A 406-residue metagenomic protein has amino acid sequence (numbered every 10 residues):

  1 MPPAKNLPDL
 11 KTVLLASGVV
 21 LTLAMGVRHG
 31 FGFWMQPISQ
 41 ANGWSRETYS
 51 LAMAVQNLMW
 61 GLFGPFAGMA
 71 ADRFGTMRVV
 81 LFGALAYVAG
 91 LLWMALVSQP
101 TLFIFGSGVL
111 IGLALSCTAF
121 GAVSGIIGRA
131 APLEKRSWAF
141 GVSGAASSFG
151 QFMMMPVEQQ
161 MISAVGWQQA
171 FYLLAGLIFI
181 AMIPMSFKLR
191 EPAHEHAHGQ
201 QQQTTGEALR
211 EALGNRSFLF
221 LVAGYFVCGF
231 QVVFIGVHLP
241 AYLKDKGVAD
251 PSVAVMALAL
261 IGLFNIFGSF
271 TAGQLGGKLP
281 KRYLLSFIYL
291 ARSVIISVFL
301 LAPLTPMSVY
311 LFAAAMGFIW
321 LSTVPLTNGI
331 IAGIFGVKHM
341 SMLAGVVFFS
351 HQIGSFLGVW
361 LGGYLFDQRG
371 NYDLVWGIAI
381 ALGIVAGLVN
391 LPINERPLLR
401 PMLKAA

Functional and structural regions predicted by a protein language model:
T22, L102-T118, F226, S308-S322: Hydrophobic core of transmembrane alpha-helices in multi-pass small-molecule transporters, especially MFS/SLC-type
H29, N57-P65, F152, G262-F270 (+1 more regions): Residue-level signature of mid-helix packing/kink "hotspots" within the transmembrane helices of 12-pass Major
F31-M35, N215-S269: Extracytoplasmic gate region of multi-pass secondary transporters
F63-G75, S269-P280, F366-D367: Helix-to-loop junctions at the C-terminal end of transmembrane segments in multipass secondary transporters
L85-S98, A291-L304: C-terminal ends and interior cores of transmembrane alpha-helices in multi-pass membrane transporters/permeases
S107-A145, G336: Cytoplasmic helix-loop-helix junction between adjacent transmembrane helices in 12-TM secondary transporters
S143-E191: Helix-loop-helix hairpin linking two adjacent transmembrane segments in secondary transporters
F187-E207, L399-A405: Flexible cytoplasmic inter-helical loops of multi-pass small-molecule transporters
